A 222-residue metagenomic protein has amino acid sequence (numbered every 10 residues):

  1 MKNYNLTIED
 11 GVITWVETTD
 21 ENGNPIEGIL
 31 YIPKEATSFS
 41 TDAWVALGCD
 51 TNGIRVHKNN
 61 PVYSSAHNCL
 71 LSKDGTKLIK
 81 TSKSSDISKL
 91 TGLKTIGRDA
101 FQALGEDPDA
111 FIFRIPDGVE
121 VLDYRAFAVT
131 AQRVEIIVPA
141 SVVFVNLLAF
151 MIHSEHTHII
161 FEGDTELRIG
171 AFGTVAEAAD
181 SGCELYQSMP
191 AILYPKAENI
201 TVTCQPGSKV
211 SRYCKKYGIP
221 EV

Functional and structural regions predicted by a protein language model:
M1-T14, D20-S40, L47-C69, K73-T95 (+5 more regions): Structural signature of tandem-repeat unit edges
L147, S211-R212: Alpha-helical elements of the RecA-like P-loop NTPase motor core of helicases
M151-S154, C214: Intrinsically disordered, low-complexity regions enriched for glutamine and histidine
F172-V175: A structural signal for leucine-rich repeat
R212-V222: C-terminal capping region of solenoid repeat domains
